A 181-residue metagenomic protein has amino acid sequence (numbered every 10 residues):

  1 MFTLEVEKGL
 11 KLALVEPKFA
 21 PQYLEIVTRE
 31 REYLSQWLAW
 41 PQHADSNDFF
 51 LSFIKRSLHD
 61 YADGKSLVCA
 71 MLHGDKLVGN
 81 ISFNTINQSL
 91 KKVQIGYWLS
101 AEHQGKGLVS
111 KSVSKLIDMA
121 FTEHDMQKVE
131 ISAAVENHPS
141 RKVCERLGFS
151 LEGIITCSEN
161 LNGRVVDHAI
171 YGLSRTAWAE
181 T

Functional and structural regions predicted by a protein language model:
M1-Q22, I26-Y33, V68-T181: Acyl-donor (CoA/ACP) binding surface of acyl/acetyltransferases
V15, I26, Q42-F49, D63: Generic, well-ordered alpha-helical segments
S35-K55: Conserved GNAT-fold acetyl-CoA-binding loop/helix
P41, K55-C69: A short helix-loop-beta-strand connector motif used in the catalytic cores of GNAT acetyltransferases and, in some
S52, R56, K115-D118: Generic recognition of well-ordered alpha-helical segments within structured catalytic/regulatory domains
